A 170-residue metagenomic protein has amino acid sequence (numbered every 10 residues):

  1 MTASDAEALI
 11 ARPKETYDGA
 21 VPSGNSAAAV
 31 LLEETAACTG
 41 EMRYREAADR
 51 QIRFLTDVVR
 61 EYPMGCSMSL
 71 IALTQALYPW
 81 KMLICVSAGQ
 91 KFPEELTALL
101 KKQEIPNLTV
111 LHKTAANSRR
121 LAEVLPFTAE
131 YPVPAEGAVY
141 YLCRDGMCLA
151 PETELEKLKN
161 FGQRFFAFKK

Functional and structural regions predicted by a protein language model:
M1-K170: Glycan-recognition and catalytic cores of secretory/periplasmic carbohydrate-active enzymes
